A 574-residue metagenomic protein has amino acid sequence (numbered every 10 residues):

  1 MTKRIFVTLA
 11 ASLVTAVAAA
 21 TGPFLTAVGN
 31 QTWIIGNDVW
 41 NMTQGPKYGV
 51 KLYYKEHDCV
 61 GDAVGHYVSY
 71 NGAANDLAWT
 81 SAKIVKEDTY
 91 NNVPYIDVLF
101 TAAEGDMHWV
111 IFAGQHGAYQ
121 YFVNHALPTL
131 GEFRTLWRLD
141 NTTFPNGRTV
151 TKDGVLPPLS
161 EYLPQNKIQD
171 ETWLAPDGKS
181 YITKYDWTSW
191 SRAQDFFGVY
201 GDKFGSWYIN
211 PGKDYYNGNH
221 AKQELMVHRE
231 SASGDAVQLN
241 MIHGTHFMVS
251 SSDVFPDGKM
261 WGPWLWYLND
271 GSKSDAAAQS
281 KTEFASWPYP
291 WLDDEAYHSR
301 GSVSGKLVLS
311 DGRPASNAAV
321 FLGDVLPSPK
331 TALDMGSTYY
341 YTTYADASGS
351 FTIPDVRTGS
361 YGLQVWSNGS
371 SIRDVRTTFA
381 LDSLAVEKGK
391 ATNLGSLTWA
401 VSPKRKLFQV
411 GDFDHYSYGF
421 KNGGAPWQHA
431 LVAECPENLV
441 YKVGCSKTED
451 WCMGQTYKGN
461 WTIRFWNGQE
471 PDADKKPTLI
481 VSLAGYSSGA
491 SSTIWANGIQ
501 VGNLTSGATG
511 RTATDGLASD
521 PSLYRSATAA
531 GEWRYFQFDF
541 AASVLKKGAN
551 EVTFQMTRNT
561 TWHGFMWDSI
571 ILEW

Functional and structural regions predicted by a protein language model:
M1-A20: Fungal secretory targeting signals
R4-L9, H66-V68, P256: Hydrophobic transmembrane signal anchors and adjacent membrane-proximal interface regions, especially in viral
A19-T26, K406-D412: Boundary/junction segments of secreted and surface-exposed precursor proteins
T21-K83, V93: Acidic-aromatic substrate-binding/catalytic surfaces of carbohydrate-active enzymes
V85-E87: N-terminal intrinsically disordered, low-complexity, charged/polar
Y90, Y95-D97, A103, H108-W574: Long luminal/extracellular ectodomains of secretory-pathway precursor proteins
